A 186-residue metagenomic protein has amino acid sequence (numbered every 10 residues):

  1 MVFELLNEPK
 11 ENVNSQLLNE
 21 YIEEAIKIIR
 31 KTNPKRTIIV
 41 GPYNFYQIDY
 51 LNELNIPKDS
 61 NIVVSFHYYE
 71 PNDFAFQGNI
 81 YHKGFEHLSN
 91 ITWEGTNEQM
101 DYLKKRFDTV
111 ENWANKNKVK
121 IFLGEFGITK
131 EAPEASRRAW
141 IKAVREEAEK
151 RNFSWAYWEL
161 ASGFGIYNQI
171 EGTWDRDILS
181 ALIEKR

Functional and structural regions predicted by a protein language model:
M1-N97, K104-I128, K150-R151, A156: Active-site region of glycoside hydrolase catalytic domains
Q99, K130-E134: Short, glycine/charged-rich beta-strand-loop motifs at protein surfaces that mediate ligand recognition and catalysis
P133-R186: Aromatic-rich peripheral "rim/lid" segments of glycoside hydrolase catalytic domains that contact and position glycan
